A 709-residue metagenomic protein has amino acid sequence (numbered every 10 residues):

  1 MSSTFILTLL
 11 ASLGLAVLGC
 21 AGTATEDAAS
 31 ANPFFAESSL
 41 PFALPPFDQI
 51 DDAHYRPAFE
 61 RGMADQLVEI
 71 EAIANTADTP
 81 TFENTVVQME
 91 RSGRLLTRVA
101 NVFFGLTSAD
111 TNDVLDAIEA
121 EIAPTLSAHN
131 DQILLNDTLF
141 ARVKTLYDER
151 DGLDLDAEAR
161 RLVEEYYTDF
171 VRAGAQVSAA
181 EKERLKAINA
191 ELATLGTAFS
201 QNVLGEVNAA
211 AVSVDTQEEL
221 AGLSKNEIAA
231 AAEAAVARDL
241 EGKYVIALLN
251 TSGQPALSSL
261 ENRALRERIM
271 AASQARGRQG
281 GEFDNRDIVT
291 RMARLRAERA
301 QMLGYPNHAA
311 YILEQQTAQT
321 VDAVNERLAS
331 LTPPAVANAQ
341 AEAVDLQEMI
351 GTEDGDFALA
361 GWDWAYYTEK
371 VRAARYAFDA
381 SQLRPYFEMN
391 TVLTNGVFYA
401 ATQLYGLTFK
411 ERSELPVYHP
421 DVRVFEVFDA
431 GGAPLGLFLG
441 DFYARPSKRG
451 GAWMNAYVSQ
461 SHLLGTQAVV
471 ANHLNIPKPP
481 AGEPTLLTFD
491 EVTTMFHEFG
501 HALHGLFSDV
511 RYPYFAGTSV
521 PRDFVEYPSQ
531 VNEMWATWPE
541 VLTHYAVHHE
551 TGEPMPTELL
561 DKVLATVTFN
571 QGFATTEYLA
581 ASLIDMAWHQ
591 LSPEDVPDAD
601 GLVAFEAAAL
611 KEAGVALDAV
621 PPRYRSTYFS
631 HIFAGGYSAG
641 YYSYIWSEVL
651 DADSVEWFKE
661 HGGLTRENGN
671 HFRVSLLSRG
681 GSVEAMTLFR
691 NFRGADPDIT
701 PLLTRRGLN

Functional and structural regions predicted by a protein language model:
T4-V17: Bacterial N-terminal signal peptides
T25-I50, H54, R61, G222 (+11 more regions): C-terminal, non-catalytic "cap/extension" segments appended to globular domains
D27-E227, F658: N-terminal helix-rich structural modules
S39-H54, F103-I122, K144-A187, A247-D287 (+6 more regions): Short His/Asp/Glu-rich catalytic/ion-coordination signatures at enzyme active sites or charged loops
A64, V68, A72-T79, L95-N112 (+21 more regions): Intrinsically disordered or highly flexible coil/loop and linker segments, enriched in small and charged/polar residues
E158, L162, E191-T194, Q201 (+7 more regions): Active-site-proximal, well-structured secondary-structure segments within enzyme catalytic domains
P477-F496: Short pre-active-site segment immediately N-terminal to the catalytic Zn-binding motif
